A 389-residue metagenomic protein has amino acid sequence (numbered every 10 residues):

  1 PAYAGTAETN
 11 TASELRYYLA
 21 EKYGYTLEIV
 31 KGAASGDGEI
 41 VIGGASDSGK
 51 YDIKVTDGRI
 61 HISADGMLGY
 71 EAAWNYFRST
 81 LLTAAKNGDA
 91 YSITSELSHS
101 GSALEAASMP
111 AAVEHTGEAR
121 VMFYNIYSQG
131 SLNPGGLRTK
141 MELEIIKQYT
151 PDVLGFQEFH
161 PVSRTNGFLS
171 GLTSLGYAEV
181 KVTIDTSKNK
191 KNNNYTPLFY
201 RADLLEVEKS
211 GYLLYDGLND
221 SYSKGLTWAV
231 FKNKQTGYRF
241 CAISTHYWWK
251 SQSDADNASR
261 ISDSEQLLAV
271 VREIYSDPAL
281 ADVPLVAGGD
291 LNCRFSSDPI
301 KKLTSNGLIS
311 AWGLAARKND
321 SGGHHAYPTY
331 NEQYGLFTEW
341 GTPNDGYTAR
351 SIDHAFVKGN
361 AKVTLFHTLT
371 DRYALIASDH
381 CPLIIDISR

Functional and structural regions predicted by a protein language model:
P1-S108: Solvent-exposed alpha-helical segments and adjacent loops that form catalytic or protein-interaction surfaces
E105-G171, S187-N193, R389: N-terminal, active-site-proximal structural segment of metallo-dependent hydrolase catalytic domains
V121-K140, D216-S221, W248-R260: Acidic/histidine-rich helix-loop elements that form or flank divalent-metal/phosphate-binding sites at the catalytic
Y124-I126, E158-F159, T245-Y247, G289-L291 (+1 more regions): Active-site metal-binding loops of divalent metal-dependent hydrolases
G135, E158-W249: Structured beta-strand-rich core segments of catalytic domains in phosphoester-bond hydrolases
L154-Q157, K181-V182, V286-D290, S310-L314: Active-site neighborhood of phospho(di)ester-bond hydrolases with catalytic His/Asp-centered motifs
G225-I243, D256-K301: His/acidic metal-ligating clusters that form di-metal
E273-L285, C293-R389: Metal-dependent phosphoester-hydrolase catalytic domains
